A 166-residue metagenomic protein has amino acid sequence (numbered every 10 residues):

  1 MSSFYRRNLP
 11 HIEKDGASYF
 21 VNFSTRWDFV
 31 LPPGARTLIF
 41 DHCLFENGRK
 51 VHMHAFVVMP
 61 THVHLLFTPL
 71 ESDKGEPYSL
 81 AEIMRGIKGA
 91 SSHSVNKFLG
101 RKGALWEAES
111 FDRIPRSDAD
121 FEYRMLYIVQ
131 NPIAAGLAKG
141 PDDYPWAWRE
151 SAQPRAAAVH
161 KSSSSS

Functional and structural regions predicted by a protein language model:
M1-S166: Short catalytic/metal-binding and nucleic-acid-binding patches
